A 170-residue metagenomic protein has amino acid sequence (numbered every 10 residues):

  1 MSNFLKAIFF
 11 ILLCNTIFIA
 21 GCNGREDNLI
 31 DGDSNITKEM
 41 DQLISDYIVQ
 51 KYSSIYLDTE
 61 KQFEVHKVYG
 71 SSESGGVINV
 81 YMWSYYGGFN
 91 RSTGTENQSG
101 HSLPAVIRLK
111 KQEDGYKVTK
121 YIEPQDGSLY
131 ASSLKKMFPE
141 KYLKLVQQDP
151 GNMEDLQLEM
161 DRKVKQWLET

Functional and structural regions predicted by a protein language model:
M1-I8: Bacterial N-terminal signal peptides that target proteins for export
L12-L13: Alpha-helical transmembrane segments of helical membrane proteins, especially in multi-pass transport, channel
F18-G21: C-terminal motif of bacterial Sec signal peptides marking the signal peptidase cleavage site
N23-S84: N-terminal export/targeting and maturation segments
K38, E96-G100, G151-D155: Soluble non-cytosolic domains of exported or imported proteins
F63-G127: Mature extracytoplasmic domains of secretory-pathway proteins
D126-T170: C-terminal partner/receptor-binding element of secreted or periplasmic proteins
